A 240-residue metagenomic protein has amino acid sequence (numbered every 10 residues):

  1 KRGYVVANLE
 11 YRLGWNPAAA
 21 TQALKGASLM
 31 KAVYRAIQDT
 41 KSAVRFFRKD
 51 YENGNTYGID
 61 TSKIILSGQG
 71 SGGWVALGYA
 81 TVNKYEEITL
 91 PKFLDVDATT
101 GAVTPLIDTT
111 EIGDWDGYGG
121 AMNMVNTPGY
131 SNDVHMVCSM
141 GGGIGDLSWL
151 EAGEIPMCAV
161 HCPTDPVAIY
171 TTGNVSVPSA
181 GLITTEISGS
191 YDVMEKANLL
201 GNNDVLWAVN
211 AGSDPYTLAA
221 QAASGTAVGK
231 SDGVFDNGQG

Functional and structural regions predicted by a protein language model:
K1, V5-Y34, T217-A220: Cap/lid segment of the alpha/beta-hydrolase catalytic domain
V5-E10, K63-S67, V75-L77, H135-M140 (+5 more regions): Structural recognition of the beta-strand scaffold that forms the well-ordered cores of secreted hydrolase catalytic
A23-Q38, S42-G70, Y85-P91, V103-T109: Gly/Ser-rich "nucleophile elbow"/oxyanion-hole loop immediately N-terminal to the catalytic nucleophile in hydrolases
R45-N53, A80-Y85, G142, N198-N202: Sec-exported extracytoplasmic/periplasmic mature domains
N53-I64, W149, D204-S213: Surface-exposed patches in mature extracellular/periplasmic domains of secreted proteins
S71, V75-Y79, S148: Hydrolases whose catalytic domains are alpha/beta-hydrolase-1, hotdog thioesterase, or metallo-beta-lactamase-like
A98-V205: The feature captures the conserved acid-bearing segment of alpha/beta-hydrolase catalytic domains
N198-G240: C-terminal catalytic histidine-bearing segment of alpha/beta-hydrolase fold enzymes
